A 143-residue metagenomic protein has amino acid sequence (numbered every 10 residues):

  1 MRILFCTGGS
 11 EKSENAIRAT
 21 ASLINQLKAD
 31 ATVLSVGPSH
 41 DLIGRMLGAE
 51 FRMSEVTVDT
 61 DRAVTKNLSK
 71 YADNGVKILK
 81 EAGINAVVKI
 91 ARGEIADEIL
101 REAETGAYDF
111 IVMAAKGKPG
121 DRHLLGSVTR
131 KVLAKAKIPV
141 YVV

Functional and structural regions predicted by a protein language model:
M1, D109, K137: Conserved acidic residues
M1-R2, V143: Absolute protein N-terminus
R2-E55, I84: Small/aliphatic-rich secondary-structure junction motif
T32, V87, Y141: Conserved beta-strand positions in the Rossmann-like core of class I SAM-dependent methyltransferases
G48-R52, T105-A107, T129-K131: Short, hinge-like loop/turn segments at secondary-structure boundaries
M53-K70: A short acidic, glycine-rich active-site loop that binds or catalyzes chemistry on phosphate/adenosine moieties
K77-I111: Structural beta-alpha unit
F110-A134: Glycine-rich, Arg-bearing micro-motifs that act as flexible, cationic patches
